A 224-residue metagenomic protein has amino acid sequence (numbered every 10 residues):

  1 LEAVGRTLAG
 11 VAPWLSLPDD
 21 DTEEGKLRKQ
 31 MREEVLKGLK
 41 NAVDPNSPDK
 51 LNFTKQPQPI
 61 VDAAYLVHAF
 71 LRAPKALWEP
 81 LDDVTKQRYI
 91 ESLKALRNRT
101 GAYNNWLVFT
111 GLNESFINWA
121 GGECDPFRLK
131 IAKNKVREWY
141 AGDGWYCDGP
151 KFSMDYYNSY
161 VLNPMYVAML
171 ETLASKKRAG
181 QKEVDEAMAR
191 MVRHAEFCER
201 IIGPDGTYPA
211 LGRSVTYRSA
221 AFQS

Functional and structural regions predicted by a protein language model:
L1-D19: N-terminal signal-anchor module of multipass membrane proteins
V11-W14, E24, R28-M191, E199-S224: Aromatic-lined, polymer-binding surfaces characteristic of secreted/periplasmic polysaccharide-degrading enzymes
H194: Pore-lining transmembrane helices
